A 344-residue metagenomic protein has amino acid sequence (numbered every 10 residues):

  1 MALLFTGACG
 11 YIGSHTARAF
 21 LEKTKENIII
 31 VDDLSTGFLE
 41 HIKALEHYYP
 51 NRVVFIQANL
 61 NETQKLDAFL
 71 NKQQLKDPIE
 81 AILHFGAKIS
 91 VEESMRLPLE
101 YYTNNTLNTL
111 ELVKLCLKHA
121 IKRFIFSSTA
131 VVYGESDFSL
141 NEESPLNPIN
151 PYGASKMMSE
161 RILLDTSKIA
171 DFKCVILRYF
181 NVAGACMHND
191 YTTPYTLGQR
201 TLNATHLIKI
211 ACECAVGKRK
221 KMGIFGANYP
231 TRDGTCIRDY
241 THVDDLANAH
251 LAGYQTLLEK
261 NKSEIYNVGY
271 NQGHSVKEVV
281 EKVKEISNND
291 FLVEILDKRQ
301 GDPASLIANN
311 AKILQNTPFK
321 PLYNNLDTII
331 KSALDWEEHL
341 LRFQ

Functional and structural regions predicted by a protein language model:
M1-A185, W336: N-terminal Rossmann-like NAD(P)+-binding domain of SDR-like oxidoreductases, especially those catalyzing
G7, I56, H84, V91 (+8 more regions): Short, flexible active-site loop motifs that bind/organize anionic cofactors or intermediates
A58, R200-A204, Q272, L322: Residue-level signature of the cytosolic catalytic core of signaling kinases
N104-L107, M157, L202, H206 (+1 more regions): A general alpha-helical scaffold signature found inside nucleotide-binding enzyme cores
E111, E213-Q344: C-terminal substrate-binding subdomain of Rossmann-fold SDR/epimerase-dehydratase oxidoreductases
F138, L164-A252, K282-K284: NAD(P)-dependent short-chain dehydrogenase/reductase
